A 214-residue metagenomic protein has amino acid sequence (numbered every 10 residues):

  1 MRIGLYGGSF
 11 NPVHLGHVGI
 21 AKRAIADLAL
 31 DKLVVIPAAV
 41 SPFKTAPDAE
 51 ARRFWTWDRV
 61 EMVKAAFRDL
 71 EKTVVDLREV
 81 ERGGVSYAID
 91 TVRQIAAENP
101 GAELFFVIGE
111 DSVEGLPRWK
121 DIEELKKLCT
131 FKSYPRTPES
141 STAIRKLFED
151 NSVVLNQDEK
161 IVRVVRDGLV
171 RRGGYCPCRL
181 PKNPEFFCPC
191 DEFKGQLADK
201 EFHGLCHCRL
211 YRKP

Functional and structural regions predicted by a protein language model:
M1-D158: Nucleotidyltransferase catalytic core that binds NTPs
L155-P214: Long, distal/terminal scaffolding or interaction modules with repetitive or compositionally biased sequence
